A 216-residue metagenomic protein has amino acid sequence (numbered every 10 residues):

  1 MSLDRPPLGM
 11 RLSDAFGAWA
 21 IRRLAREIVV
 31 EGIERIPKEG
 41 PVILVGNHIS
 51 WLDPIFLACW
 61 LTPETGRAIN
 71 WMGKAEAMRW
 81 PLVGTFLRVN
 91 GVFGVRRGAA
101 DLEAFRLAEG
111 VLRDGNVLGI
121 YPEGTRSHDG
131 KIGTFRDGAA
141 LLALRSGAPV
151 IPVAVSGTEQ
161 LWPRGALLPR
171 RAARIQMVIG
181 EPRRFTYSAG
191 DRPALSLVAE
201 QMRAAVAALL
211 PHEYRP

Functional and structural regions predicted by a protein language model:
M1-E31, K38, F56, R67 (+1 more regions): A transmembrane-helix-recognition feature enriched in membrane-embedded lipid enzymes and envelope glyco-/phospholipid
M1-G9, L102-P216: Non-catalytic C-terminal accessory region of glycerolipid acyltransferases and related lyso-lipid remodeling enzymes
A18, C59, A140-L141: Active-site phosphate/pyrophosphate- and oxyanion-stabilizing loops and adjacent acidic/basic residues in soluble
W19-A25, G94-G98, D129: Short, flexible loop segments at the rims of nucleotide/cofactor-binding pockets, characterized by
I28-G32, L57-A58, F105-L107, P163-G165: A generic local structural motif
E34-P37, P169-R170: A short beta-turn/loop motif at secondary-structure boundaries
K38-A99: Catalytic core of membrane glycerolipid acyltransferases/transacylases, capturing the structured, soluble-facing
